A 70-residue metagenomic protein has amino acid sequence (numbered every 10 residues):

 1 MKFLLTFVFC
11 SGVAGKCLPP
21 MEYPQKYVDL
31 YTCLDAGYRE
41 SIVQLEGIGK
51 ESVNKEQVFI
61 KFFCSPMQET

Functional and structural regions predicted by a protein language model:
M1-F3, L18-M21, I48-N54: Short, intrinsically disordered, charge-biased short linear motifs at domain edges
K2-V13: Hydrophobic alpha-helical targeting segments used for export or membrane insertion
C17-T32: A short, exposed loop/beta-hairpin motif centered on an aromatic-Gly-Thr core
D29-S41: Short, well-ordered alpha-helical segments
V43-T70: Short, mixed-charge low-complexity intrinsically disordered segments
